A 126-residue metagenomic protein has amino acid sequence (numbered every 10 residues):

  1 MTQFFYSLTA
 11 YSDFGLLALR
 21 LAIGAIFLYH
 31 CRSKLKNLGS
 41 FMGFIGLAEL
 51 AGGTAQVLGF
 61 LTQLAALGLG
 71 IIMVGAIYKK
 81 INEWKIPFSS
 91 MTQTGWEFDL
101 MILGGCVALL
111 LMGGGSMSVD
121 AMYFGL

Functional and structural regions predicted by a protein language model:
M1-L47, A51-T54, L58-L126: Extended, low-polarity transmembrane helix blocks
